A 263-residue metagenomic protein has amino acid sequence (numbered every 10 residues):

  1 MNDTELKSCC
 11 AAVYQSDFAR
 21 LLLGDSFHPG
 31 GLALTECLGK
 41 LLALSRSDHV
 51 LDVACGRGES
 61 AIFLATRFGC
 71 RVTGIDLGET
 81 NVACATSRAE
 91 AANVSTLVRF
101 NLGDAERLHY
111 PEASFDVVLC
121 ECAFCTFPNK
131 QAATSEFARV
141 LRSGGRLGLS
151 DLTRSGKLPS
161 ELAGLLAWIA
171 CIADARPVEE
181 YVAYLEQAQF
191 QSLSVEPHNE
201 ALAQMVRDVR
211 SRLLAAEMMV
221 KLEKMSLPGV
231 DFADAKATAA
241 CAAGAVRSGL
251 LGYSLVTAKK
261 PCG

Functional and structural regions predicted by a protein language model:
M1-A19: N-terminal, positively charged/glycine-rich alpha-helical extensions of SAM-dependent methyltransferases
F18, L152-I172: Short, glycine-/aromatic-enriched active-site segment of Class I SAM-dependent methyltransferases
H28-R46: Conserved alpha-helix/loop element of class I SAM-dependent methyltransferases that forms part of the SAM/SAH-binding
L51-V53, R57-R107: Class I SAM-dependent methyltransferase SAM/SAH-binding core
E106-V117: A short acidic, Gly/Pro-enriched loop at the edge of an enzyme's catalytic core that lines a small-molecule cofactor
Q131-R146: A short glycine-rich, Lys/Arg-flanked "PGG" loop and its adjoining helix->strand segment in the class I
D174-Q189: Short alpha-helix
E196-G263: Conserved Class I S-adenosyl-L-methionine
